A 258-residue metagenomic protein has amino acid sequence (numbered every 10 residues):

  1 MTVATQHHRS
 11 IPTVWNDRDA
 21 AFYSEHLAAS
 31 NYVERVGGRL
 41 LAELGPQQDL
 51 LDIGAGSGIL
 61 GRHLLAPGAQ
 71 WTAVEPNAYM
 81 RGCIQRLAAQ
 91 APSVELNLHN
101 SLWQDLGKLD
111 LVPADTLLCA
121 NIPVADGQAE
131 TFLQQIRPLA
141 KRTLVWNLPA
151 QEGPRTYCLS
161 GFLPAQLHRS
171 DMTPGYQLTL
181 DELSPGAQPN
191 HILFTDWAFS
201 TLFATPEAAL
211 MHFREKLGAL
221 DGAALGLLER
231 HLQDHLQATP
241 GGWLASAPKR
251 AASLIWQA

Functional and structural regions predicted by a protein language model:
M1-G45: Conserved class I S-adenosyl-L-methionine
G54-G58: Class I SAM-dependent methyltransferase "Motif I" SAM/SAH-binding loop
I59, A66-E95, N100, Q104-D105: Class I SAM-dependent methyltransferase SAM/SAH-binding core
D115-A129: A short SAM/SAH-binding and catalytic strip from SAM-dependent methyltransferases
E130-V145: A short glycine-rich, Lys/Arg-flanked "PGG" loop and its adjoining helix->strand segment in the class I
V145-D171: Conserved class I S-adenosyl-L-methionine
D171-A187, I192: Short alpha-helix
H191-A258: Conserved Class I S-adenosyl-L-methionine
